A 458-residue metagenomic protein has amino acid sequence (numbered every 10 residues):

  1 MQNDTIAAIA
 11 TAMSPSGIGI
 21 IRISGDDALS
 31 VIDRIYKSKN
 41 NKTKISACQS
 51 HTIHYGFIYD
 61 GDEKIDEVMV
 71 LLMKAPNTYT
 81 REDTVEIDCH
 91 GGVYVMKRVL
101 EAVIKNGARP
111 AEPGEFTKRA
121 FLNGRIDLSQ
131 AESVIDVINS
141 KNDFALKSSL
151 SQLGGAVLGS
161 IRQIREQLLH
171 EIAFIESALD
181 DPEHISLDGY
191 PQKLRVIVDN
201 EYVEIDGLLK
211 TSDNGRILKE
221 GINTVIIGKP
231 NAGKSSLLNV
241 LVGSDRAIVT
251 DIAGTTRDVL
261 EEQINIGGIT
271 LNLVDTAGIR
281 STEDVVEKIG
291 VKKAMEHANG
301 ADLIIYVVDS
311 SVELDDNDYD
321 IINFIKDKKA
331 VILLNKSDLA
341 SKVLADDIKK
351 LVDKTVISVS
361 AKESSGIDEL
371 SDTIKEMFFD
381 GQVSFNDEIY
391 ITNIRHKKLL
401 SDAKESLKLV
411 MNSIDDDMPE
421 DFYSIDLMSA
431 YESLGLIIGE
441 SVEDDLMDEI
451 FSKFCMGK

Functional and structural regions predicted by a protein language model:
M1-K147, S151, G155, V331: A glycine-rich (often HGG/GG-containing) alpha/beta subdomain
Q2-I9, M13-S16, D143-N265, T282-D284 (+1 more regions): C-terminal-of-GTPase-core extension/linker across diverse P-loop GTPases
H54-D66, V70-K74, G254-T282, G300-L303: Switch I (G2) and immediately adjacent beta-strands of P-loop GTPase domains
V70, P110, T224-I226, L273: Generic preference for hydrophobic
G91, L241, T276, V308-S311 (+1 more regions): Glycine-rich, N-terminal phosphate-binding loop of Rossmann-like dinucleotide-binding domains
R109, T270-N272, T355: Conserved beta-strand segments of alpha/beta enzyme cores
L273, V307, L333: Generic enzyme active-site microenvironment
E287-S311: Inter-motif core of Ras-like GTPase G domains
